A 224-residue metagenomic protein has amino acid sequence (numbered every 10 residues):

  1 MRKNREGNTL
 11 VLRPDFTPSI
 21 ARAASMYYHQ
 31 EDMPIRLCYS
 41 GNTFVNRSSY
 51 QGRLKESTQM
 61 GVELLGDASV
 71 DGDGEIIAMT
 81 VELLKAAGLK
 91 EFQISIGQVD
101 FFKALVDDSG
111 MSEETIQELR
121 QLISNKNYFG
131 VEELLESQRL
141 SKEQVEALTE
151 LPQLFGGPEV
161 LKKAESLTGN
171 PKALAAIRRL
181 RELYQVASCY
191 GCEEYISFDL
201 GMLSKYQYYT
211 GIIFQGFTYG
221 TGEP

Functional and structural regions predicted by a protein language model:
M1, T9-R13: A positional/architectural concept
M1-R5, G110-L135, L140, T218: Acidic, His- and aromatic-enriched active-site or binding-groove loops in soluble protein domains that engage sugars
E6-G7, D15-K90, L134-P224: Positively charged, Gly/Ser-enriched RNA/tRNA-binding surfaces
K55-M60, I96-A104: Short, conserved phosphate-binding/catalytic loop or strand-edge motifs used in phosphoryl-/nucleotidyl-transfer
M79-K85, D100-D108: Hydrophobic mid-domain F-helix/FG-region of cytochrome P450s
E91-F101, L119, S197-L203: Short, surface-exposed recognition loops or helix-turn segments adjacent to catalytic cores
K103-E113, Q207-F214: Short glycine/threonine-rich loop-to-helix capping motif typified by GTGT followed within a few residues by an Asp-Pro
